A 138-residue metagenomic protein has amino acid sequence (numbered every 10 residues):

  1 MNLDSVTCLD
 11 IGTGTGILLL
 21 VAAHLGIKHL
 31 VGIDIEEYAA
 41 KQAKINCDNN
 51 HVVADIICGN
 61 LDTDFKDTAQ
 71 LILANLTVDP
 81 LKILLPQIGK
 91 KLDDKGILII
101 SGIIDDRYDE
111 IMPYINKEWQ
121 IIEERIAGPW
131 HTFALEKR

Functional and structural regions predicted by a protein language model:
M1-L61, F65: Conserved SAM/SAH cofactor-binding pocket of Class I
H29, L98-I99: A short hydrophobic/small-residue beta-strand
Y38-Q42, P80, R107: Conserved short alpha-helix immediately C-terminal to the canonical SAM/SAH-binding motif I of Rossmann-like
K66, D93, N116: Short conserved AdoMet
L71-A74: Hydrophobic beta-strand segment of the Class I
L85-I97: A short glycine-rich, Lys/Arg-flanked "PGG" loop and its adjoining helix->strand segment in the class I
I104-R138: Active-site capping/gating segments
